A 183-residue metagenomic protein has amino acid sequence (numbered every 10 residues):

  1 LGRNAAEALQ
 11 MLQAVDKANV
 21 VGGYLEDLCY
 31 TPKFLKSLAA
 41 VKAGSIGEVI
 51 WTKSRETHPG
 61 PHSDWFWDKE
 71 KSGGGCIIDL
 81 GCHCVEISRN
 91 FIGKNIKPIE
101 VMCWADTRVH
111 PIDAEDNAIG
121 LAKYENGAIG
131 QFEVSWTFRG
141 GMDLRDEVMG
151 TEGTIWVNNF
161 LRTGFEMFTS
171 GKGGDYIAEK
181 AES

Functional and structural regions predicted by a protein language model:
L1-N4, D27, T57, S135: Active-site beta-loop-alpha junctions enriched in small/polar residues
G2-V20: Rossmann-fold NAD(P)-binding glycine/threonine-rich loop
A5-A8, F34-L35, A114, R145: Conserved strand-to-helix beginnings and helix N-cap segments that scaffold or border functional pockets
A8, G127, I177-S183: C-terminal helical cap and adjacent loop that interface with cofactors, partners, or active-site loops
Q10-Q13, A39, I119: Alpha-helical scaffolding segments of alpha/beta enzyme cores, especially the outer helices of TIM-barrel or partial
V20-G23, L28-I112: Predominantly a Rossmann-like dinucleotide-binding segment in NAD(P)-dependent oxidoreductases
E86-T169: Contiguous beta-strand/loop segments that form the cofactor/metal-binding neighborhood of enzyme cores
M142-D143, G171-G173, E179-K180: Active-site lid/adjacent beta-loop-alpha segment flanking the redox-cofactor pocket in flavoenzymes
